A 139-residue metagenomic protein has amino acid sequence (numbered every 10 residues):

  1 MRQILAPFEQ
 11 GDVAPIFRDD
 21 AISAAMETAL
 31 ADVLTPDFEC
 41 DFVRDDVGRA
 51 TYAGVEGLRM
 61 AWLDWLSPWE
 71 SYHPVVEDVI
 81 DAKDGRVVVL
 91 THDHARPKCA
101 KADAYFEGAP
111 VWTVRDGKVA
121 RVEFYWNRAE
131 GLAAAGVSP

Functional and structural regions predicted by a protein language model:
M1-P139: C-terminal and inter-domain tail/linker signature
